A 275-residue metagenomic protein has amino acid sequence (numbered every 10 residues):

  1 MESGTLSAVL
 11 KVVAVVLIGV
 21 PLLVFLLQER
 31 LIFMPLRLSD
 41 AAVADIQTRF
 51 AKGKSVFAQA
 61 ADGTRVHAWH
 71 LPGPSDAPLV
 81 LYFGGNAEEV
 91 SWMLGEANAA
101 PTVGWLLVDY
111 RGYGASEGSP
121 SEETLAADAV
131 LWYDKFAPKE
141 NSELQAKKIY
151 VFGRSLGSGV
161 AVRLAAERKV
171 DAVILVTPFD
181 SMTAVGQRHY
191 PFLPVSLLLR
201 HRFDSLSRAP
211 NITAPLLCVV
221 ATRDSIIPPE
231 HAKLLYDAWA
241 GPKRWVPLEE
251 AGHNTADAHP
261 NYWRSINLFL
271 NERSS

Functional and structural regions predicted by a protein language model:
V9-F57: An N-terminal hydrophobic leader/cap segment in hydrolases
A61-K135, K139, G159: Membrane-embedded segments
E96, S205, A214, P228-D237: Short alpha-helix in the alpha/beta-hydrolase fold that links the catalytic acid
S142-S155: Alpha/beta-hydrolase fold nucleophile elbow
V170, I174-A184, H201-S205, A251: Active-site nucleophile loop of the alpha/beta-hydrolase fold
N211-T213, C218-V220, D224: Short beta-strand/loop motif that positions the catalytic acidic residue of the alpha/beta-hydrolase fold
T222-I227, H253-N254: Acidic catalytic loop of the alpha/beta-hydrolase fold
A251-N261: Catalytic histidine-centered segment of alpha/beta-hydrolase-like enzymes
